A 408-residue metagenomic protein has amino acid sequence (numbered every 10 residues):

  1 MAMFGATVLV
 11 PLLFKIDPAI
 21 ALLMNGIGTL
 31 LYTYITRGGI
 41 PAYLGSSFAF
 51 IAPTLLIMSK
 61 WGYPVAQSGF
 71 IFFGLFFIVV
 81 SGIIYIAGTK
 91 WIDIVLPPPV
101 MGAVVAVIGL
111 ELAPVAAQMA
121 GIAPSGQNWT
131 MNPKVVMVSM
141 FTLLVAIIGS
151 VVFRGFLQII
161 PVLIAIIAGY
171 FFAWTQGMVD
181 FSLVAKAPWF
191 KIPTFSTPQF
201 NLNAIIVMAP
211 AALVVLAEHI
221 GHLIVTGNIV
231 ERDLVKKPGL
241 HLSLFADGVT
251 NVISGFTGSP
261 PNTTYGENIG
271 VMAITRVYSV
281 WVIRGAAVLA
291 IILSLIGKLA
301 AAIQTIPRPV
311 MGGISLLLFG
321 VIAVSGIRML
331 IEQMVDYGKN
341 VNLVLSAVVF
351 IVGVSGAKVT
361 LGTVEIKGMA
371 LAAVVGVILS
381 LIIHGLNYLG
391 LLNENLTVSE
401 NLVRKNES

Functional and structural regions predicted by a protein language model:
M1-A42, A49-K60: N-terminal signal-anchor module of multipass membrane proteins
M1-M3, M131-L143, I160-P161, Q176 (+2 more regions): Hydrophobic, membrane-embedded alpha-helices of multi-pass small-molecule transporters
L12-T33, P210-V280, V398, K405-N406: Membrane-embedded helical hairpins/re-entrant loop segments and their flanking transmembrane helices within multi-pass
I16-L22, G38-F50, I92-M101, Q158-L163 (+5 more regions): Short, non-helical or kinked segments that cap or interrupt transmembrane helices
G28-I40, I78-D93, A146-R154, I220-E231 (+2 more regions): C-terminal ends of transmembrane helices
T54-W61, S150, N268-I283, L289-S294: Interfacial segments of multi-pass membrane proteins
S59-D180, A287-E394, V398: Membrane-embedded alpha-helical modules
F181-T194, I229-D233, L242-S243, I382-S408: Intrinsically disordered, low-complexity non-transmembrane regions of multi-pass membrane transporters
